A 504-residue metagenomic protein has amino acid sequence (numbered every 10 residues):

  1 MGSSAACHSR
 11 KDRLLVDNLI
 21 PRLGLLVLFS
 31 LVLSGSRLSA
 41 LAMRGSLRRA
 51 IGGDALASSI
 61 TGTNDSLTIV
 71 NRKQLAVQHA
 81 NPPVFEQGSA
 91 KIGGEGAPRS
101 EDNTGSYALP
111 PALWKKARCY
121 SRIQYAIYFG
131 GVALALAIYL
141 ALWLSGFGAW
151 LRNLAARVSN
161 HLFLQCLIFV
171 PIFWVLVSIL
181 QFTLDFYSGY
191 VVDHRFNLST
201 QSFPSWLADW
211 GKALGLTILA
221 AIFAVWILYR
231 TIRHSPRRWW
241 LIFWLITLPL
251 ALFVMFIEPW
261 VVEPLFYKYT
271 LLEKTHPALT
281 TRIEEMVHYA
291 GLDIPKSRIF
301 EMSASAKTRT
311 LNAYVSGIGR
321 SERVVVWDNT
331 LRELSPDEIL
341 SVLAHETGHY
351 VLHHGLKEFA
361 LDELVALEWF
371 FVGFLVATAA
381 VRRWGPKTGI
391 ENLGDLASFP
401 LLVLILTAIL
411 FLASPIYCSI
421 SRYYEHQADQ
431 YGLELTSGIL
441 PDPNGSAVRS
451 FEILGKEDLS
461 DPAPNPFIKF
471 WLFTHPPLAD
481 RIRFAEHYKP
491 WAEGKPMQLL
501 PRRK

Functional and structural regions predicted by a protein language model:
G2-S3, H349: Short intrinsically disordered, low-complexity coil segments enriched in acidic
S3-S9, D54-A55, S59: Short, low-complexity intrinsically disordered segments enriched in A/P/G/S/L with frequent Arg, especially at protein
S4-C7, K11-L47, T247-P259, A408-S414: Hydrophobic secretory-pathway targeting helix
K11-D12, D17-N18, D54, N64-D65 (+2 more regions): Intrinsically disordered, low-complexity polyampholyte segments enriched for Lys and acidic residues
V32, A40-A42, T63, L402 (+1 more regions): Short glycine/proline-rich, acidic loop/turn segments that cap or connect secondary-structure elements
G35-T68, K73-A76: Signal peptide processing junction and immediate N-terminal pro/mature segment of secreted/exported proteins
I69-N71, L75-S145, A149-L393, T407-K504: Polar-ligand-bearing catalytic/cofactor-coordination segments of membrane-embedded or membrane-tethered inner-membrane
L393-V403: N-terminal signal-anchor/signal peptide hydrophobic helix marking the start of the first transmembrane segment
